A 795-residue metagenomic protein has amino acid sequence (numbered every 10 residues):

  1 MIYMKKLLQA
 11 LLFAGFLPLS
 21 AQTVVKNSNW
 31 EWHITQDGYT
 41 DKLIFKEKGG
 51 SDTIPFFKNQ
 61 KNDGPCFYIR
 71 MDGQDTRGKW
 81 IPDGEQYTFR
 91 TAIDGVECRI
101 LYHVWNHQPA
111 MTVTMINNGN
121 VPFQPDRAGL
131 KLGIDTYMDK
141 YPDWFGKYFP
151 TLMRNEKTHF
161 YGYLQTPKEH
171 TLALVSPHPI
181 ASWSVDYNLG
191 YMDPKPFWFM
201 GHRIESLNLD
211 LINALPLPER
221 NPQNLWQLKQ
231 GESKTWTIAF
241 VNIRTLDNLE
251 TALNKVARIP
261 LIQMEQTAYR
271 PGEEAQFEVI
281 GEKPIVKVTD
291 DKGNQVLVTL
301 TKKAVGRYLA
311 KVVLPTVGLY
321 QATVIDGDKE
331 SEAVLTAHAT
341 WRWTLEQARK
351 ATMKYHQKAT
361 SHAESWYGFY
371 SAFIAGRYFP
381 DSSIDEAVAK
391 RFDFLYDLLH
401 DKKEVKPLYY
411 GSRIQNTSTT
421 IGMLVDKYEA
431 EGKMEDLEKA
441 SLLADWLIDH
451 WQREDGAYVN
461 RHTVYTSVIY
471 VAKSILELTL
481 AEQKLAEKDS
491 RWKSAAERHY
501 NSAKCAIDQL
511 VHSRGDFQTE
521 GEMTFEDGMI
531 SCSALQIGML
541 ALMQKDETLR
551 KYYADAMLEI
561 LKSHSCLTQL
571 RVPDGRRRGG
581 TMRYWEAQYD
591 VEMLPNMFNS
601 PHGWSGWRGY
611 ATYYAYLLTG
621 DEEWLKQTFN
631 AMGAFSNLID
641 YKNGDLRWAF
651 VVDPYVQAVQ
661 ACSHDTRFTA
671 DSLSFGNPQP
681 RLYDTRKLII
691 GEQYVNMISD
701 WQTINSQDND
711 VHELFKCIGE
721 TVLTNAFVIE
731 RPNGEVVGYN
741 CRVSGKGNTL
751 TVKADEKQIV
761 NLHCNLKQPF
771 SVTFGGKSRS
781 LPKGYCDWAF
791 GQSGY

Functional and structural regions predicted by a protein language model:
M1-Q22: Bacterial Sec-dependent N-terminal signal peptides
A21-T112, I116-M192, T237, R742-A754 (+1 more regions): Beta-strand-rich N-terminal accessory domains
V24-N27, L130-G133, Y137, Y163 (+1 more regions): Beta-strand-rich recognition/accessory modules
I100-Y102, Q223-Q227, V298-L300, A310-K311 (+1 more regions): Beta-strand-rich interaction surfaces with strong enrichment in secreted/lumenal proteins
I116-N118, T323-D328: Beta-strand-rich extracellular modules
Q266-E273, S361-H362: Short, solvent-exposed loop/linker segments at the N-terminal edge of repeated beta-sheet extracellular domains
E273-T299, Y320-V324, I759-S780: Beta-strand-rich binding/interaction modules
A304-P315, L319-Q321, K329-P769, G775-R779 (+1 more regions): Glycan-recognition and catalytic cores of secretory/periplasmic carbohydrate-active enzymes
